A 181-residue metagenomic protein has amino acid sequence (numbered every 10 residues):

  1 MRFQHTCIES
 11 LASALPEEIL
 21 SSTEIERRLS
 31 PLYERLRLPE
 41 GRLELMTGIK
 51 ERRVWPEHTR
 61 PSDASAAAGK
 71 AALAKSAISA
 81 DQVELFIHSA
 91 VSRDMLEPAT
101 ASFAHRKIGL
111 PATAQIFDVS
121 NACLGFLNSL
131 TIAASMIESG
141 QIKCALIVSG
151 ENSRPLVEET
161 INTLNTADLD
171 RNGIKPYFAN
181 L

Functional and structural regions predicted by a protein language model:
M1-E84, R106-G109, F178: Conserved "HGTGT" condensation-loop signature of ketosynthase/thiolase-family condensing enzymes that catalyze
R2, E34, A74-A80, D94-P98 (+1 more regions): Acyl-thioester C-C bond-transforming condensing/cleaving domain
E84-V91: Short glycine-rich or small-residue beta-strand-to-loop segments that form or flank ligand, phosphate, metal/Fe-S
